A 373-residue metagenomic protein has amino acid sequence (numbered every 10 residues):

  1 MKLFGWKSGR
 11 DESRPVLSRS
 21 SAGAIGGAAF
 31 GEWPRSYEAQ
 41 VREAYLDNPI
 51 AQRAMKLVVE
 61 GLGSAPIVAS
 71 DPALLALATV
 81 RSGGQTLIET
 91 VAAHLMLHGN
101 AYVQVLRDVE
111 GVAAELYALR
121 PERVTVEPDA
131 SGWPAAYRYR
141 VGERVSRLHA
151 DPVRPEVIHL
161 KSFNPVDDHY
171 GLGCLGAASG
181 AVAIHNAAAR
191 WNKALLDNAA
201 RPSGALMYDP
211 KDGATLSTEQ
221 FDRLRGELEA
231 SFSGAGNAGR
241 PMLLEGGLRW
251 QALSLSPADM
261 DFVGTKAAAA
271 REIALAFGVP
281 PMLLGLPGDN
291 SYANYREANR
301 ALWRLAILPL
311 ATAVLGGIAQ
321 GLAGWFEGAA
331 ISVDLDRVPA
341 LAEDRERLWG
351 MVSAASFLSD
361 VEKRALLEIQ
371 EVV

Functional and structural regions predicted by a protein language model:
M1-L248, L253-F262, A268, E272 (+1 more regions): Structured, contiguous alpha/beta core segments that scaffold functional sites
A51-A54, V91, L206, E219-G236 (+2 more regions): C-terminal amphipathic alpha-helical
